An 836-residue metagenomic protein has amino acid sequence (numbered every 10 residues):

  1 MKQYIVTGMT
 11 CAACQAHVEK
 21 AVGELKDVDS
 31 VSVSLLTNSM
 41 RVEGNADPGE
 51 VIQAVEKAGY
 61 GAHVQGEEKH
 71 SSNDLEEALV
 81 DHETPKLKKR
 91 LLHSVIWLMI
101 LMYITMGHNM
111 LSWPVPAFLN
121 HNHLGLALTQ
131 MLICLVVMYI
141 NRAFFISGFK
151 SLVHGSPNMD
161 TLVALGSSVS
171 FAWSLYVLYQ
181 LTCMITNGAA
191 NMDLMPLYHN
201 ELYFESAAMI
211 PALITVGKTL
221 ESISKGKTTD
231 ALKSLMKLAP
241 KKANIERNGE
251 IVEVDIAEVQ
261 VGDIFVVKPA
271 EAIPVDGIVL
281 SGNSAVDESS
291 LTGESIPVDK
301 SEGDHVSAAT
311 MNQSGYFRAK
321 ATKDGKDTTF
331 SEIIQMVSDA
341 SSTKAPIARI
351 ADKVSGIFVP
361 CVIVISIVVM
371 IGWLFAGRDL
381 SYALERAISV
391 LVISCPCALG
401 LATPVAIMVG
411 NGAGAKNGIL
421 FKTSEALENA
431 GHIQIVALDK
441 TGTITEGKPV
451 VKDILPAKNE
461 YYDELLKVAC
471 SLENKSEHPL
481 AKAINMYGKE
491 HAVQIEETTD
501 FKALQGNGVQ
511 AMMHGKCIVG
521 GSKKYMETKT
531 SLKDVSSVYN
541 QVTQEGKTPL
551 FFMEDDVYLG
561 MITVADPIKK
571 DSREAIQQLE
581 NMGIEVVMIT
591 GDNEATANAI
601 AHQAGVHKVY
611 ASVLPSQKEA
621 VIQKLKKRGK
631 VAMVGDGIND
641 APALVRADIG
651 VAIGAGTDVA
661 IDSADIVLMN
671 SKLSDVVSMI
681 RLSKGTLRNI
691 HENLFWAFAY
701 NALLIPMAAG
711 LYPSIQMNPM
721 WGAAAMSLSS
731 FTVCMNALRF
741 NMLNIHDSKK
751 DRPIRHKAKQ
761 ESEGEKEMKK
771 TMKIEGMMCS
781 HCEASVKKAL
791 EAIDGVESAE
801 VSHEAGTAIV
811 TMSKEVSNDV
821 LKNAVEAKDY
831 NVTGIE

Functional and structural regions predicted by a protein language model:
M1-G125, K225, E250-I251, S331 (+2 more regions): Flexible metal-binding regulatory segments at protein termini and peripheral loops
A16, T343, I433, M513-G515 (+2 more regions): Conserved ATP-binding TGD loop and adjacent catalytic N/P-domain core of P-type ATPases
L25, D29-E43, P48-G49, Q53 (+4 more regions): Conserved cytosolic catalytic loops of P-type ATPases
K86-K242, K353, P719: Transmembrane helix-loop-helix hairpins at the membrane interface
K89, H93, T310, G431-E477 (+3 more regions): ATP-driven catalytic headpiece of P-type ATPases
M110-L124, V153, A172, A413 (+6 more regions): Membrane-embedded alpha-helical bundles of multi-pass transporters
L181-I185, A190-M195, A208-P269, K300 (+6 more regions): Juxtamembrane coupling segments of multi-pass membrane pumps/enzymes
L291, I350, E385, A398-L472 (+5 more regions): Conserved catalytic phosphorylation-site environment of P-type ATPases
